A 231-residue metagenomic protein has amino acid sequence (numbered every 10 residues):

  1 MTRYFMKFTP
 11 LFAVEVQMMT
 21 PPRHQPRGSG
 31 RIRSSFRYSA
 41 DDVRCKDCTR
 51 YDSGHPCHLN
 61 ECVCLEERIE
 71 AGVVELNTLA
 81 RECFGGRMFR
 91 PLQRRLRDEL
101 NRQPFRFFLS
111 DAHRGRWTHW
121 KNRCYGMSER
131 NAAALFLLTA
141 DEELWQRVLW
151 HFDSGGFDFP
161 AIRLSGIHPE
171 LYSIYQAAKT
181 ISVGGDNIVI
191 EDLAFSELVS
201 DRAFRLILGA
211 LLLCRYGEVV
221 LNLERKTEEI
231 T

Functional and structural regions predicted by a protein language model:
M1-S165, N187-T231: Extended, charge-biased low-complexity segments that typically form long amphipathic alpha-helices/coiled-coils
L171-I174: Long, hydrophobic alpha/beta structural blocks
S182-D186: GHKL/Bergerat-fold ATPase module
